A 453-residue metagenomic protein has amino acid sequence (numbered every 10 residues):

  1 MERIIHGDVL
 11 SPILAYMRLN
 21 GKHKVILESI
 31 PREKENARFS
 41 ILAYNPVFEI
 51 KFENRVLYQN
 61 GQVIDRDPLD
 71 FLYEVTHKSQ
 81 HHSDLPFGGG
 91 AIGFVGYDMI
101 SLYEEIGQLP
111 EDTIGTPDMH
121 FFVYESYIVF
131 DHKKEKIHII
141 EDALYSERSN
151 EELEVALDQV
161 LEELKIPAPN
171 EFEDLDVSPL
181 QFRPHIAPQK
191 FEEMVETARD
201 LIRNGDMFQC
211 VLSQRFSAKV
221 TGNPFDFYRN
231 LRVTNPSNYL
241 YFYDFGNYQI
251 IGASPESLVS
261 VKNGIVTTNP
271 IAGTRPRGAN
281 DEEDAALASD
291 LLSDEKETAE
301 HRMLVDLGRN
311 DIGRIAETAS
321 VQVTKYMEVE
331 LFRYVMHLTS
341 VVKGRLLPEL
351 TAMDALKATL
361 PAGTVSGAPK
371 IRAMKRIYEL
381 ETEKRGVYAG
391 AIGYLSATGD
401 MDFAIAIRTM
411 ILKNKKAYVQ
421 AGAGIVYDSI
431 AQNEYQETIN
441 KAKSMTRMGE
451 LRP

Functional and structural regions predicted by a protein language model:
M1-P453: Extended alpha-helical targeting/anchoring segments, especially N-terminal organellar/secretory targeting helices
